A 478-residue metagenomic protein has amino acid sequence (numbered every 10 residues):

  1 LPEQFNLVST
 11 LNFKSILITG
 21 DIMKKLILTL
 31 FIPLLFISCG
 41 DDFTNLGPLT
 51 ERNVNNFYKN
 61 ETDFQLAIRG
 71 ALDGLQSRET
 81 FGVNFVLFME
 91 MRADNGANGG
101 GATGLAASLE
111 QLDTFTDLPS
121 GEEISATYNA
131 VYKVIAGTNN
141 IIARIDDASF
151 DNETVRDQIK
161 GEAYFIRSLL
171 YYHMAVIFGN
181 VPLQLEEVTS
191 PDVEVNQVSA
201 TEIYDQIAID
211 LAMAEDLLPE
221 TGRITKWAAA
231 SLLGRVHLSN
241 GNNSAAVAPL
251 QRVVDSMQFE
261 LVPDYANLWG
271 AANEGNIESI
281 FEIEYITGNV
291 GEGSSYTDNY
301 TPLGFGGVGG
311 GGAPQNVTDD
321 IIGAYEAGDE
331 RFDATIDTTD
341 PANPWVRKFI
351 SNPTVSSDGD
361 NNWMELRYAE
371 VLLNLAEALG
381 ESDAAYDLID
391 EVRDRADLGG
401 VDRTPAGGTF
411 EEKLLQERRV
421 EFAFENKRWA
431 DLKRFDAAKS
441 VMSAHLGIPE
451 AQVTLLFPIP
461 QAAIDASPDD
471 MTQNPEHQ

Functional and structural regions predicted by a protein language model:
E3, T10, T19, F36-T62 (+6 more regions): Bacterial Sec-dependent N-terminal signal peptides
T10, C39-F43, E61, N95-A97 (+9 more regions): Long, intrinsically disordered, low-complexity segments
C39-E90, T201, L268-W269, T472-Q478: Acidic, glycine-rich segments characteristic of secretory precursors and extracytoplasmic regions
N55, F81-G104, Q184-E187, P219-T297 (+3 more regions): Short, surface-exposed recognition loops and adjoining beta-strand edges that mediate ligand/DNA contacts, enriched
E61, Q65, D73-E79, A102-I177 (+6 more regions): Conserved, well-structured interaction surfaces
A106-T116, V317-R367: Flexible, polar/acidic helix-loop-strand segments at domain edges
